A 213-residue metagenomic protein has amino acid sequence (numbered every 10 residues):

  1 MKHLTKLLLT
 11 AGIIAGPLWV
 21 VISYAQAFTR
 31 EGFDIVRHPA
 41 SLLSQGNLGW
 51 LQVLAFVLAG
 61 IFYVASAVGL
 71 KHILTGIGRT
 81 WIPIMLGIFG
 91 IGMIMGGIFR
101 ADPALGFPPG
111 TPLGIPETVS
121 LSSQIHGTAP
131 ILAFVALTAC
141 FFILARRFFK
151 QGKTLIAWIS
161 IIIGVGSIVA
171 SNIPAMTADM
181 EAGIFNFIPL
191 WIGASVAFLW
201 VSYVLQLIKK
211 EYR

Functional and structural regions predicted by a protein language model:
K2-Y212: Hydrophobic, aromatic-enriched alpha-helical segments typical of multi-pass transmembrane helices
